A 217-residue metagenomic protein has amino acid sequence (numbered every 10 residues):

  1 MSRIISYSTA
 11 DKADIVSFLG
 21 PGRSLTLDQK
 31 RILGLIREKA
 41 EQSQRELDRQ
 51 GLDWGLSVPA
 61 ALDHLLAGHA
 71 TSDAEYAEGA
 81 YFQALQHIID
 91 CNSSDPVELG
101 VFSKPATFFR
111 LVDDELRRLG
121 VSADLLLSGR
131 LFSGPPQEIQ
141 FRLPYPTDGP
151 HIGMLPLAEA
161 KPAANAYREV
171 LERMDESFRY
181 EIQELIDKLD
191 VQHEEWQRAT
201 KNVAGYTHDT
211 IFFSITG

Functional and structural regions predicted by a protein language model:
M1-Y206, I215-G217: Acidic (Asp/Glu-rich) sequence patches and key acidic residues that form negatively charged surfaces used
